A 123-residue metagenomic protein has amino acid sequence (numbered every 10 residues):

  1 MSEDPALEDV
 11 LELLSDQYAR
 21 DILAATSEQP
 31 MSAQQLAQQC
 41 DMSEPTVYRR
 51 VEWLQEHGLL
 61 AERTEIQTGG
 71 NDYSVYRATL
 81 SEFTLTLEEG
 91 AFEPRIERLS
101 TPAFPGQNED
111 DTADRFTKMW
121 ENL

Functional and structural regions predicted by a protein language model:
D4-Y18, S32, E65-L87: Short, cationic-aromatic polyanion-contact patches
L14, L23-P30: Short helix-to-turn junction characteristic of helix-turn-helix DNA-binding domains, especially the helix
I22, Q35-D41, L54: A short acidic, leucine-rich amphipathic alpha-helix
Q29, S43-P45: Short coil turns linking two alpha-helices in DNA-binding domains
R50: Residues within the DNA-recognition helix of helix-turn-helix
G58-L59, T64: Glycine-centered, phosphate/nucleic-acid-interacting loop/turn motifs that mediate DNA/RNA or nucleotide
S81-L123: Amphipathic alpha-helical dimerization/coiled-coil segments that flank or bridge DNA-binding/regulatory modules
